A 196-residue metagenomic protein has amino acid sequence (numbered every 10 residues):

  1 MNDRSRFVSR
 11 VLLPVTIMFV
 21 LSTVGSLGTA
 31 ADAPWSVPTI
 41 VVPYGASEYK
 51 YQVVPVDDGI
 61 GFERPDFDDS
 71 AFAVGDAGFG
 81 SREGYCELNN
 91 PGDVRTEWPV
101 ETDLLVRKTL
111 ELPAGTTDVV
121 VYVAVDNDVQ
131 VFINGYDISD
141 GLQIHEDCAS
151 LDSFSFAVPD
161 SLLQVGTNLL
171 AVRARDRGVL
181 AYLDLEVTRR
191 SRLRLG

Functional and structural regions predicted by a protein language model:
N2-V15: Bacterial N-terminal signal peptides that target proteins for export
L13-T23: Bacterial N-terminal signal peptides
G28-N89, D93-R95, T109-E111, D118-V120 (+2 more regions): Accessory carbohydrate-binding/adhesion or oligomerization-edge regions at the termini of glycan-active proteins
P99-L112, D152-F154: Short beta-strands within extracellular/lumenal beta-sheet-rich domains
Y122, Q130-F132: Beta-strand signatures of extracellular beta-sandwich domains
F132-D140: Short strand-turn-strand beta-turns centered on an Asx-Gly dipeptide
L142-F156: Extracellular carbohydrate recognition and processing domains and analogous Trp-centered ligand-binding platforms
